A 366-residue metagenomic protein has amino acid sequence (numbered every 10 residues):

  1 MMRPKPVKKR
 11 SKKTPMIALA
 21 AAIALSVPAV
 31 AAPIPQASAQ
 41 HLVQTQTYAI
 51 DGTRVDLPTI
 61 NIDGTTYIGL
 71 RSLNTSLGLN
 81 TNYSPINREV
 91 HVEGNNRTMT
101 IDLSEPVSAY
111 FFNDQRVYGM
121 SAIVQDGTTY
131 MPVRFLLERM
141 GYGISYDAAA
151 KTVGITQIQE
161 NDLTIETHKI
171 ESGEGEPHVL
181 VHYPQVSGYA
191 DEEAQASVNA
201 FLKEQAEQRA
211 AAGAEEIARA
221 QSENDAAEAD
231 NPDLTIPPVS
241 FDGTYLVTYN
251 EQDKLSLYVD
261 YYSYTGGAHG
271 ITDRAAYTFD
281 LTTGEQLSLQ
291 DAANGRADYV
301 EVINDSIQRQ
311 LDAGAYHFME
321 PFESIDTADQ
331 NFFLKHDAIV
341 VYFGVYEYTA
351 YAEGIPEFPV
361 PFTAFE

Functional and structural regions predicted by a protein language model:
M2-S38: Sec-dependent N-terminal signal peptides of Gram-positive bacterial secreted proteins and lipoproteins
R3, P33-V90, E105-S108, F112-E366: Compositionally biased intrinsically disordered regions enriched in Thr/Gly
T14, A18-A22, T45, T98 (+1 more regions): N-terminal functional modules and adjacent low-complexity/disordered segments of proteins
V92-N96: Active-site beta-strand termini and strand-to-loop segments that position acidic
R97-S104: Glycan-recognition/cleft segments
